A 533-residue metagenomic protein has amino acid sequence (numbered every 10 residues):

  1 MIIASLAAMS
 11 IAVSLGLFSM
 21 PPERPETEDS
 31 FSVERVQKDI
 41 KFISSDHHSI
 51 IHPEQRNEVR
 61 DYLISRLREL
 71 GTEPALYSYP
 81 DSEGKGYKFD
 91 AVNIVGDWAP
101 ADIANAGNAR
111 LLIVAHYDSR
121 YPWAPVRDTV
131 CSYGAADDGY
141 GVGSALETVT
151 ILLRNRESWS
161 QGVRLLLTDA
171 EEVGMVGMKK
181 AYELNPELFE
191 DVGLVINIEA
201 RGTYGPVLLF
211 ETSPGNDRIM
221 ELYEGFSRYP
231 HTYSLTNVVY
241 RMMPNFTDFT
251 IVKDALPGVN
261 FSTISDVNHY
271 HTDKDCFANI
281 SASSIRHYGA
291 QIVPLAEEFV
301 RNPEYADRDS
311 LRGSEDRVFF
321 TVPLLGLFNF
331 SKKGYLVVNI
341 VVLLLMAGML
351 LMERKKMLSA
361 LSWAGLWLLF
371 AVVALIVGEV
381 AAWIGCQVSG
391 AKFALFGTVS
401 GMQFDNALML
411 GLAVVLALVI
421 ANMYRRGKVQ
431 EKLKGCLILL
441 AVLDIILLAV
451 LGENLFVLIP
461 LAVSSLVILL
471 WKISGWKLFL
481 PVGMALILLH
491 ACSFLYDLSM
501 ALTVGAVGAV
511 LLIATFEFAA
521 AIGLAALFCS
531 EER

Functional and structural regions predicted by a protein language model:
M1-A12, E531-R533: Internal/C-terminal transmembrane anchor helices
A7-V13, I340-L350: Single-pass alpha-helical transmembrane signal-anchor segments
A8-R24: Membrane-interface motif at the C-terminal end of an N-terminal transmembrane signal
S14-G16, L311-D316, G385-G390: Peri-membrane helix termini and adjoining interfacial loops of integral membrane proteins
P21-F330: Soluble extramembrane regions of membrane proteins in the secretory/endomembrane system
A75-L76, T236, R308-G334, A417-I420 (+2 more regions): Contiguous hydrophobic segments
T321-V341, V399-A407: Juxtamembrane/start-of-transmembrane alpha-helix segments at the extracytoplasmic/lumenal side of membrane anchors
L343-R533: Alpha-helical transmembrane segments of integral membrane proteins
